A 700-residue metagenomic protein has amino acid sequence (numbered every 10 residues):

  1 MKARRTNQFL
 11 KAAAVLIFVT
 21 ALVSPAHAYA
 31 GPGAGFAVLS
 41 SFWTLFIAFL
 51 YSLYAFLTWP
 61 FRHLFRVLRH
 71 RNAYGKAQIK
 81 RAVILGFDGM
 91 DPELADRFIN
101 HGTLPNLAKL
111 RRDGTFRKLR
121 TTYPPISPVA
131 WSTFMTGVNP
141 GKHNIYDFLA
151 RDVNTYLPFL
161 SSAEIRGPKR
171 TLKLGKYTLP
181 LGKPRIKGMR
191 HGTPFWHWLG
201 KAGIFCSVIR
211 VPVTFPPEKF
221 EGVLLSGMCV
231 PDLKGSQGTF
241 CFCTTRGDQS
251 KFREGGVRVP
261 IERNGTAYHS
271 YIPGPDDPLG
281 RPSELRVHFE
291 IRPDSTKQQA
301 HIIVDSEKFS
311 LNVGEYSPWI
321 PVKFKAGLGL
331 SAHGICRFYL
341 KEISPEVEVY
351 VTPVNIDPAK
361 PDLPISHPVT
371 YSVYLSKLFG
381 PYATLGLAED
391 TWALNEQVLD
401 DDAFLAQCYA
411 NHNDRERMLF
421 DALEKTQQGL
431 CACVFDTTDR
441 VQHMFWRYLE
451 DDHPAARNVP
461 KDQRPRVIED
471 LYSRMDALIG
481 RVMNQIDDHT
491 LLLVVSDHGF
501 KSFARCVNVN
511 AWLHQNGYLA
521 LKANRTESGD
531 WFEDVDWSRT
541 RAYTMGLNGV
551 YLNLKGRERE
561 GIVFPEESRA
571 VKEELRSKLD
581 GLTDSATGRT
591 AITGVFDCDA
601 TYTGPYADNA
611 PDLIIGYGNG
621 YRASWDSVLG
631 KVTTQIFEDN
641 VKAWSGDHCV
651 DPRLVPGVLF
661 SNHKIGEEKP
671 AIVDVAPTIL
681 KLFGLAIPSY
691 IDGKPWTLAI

Functional and structural regions predicted by a protein language model:
M1-A28: N-terminal secretory/membrane targeting signals
F65-F116, P125, K201, F205 (+1 more regions): Active-site-proximal N-terminal segment of extracellular/periplasmic enzymes that hydrolyze or transfer
A95-I145, L149, S207, A520: Short, structured active-site-proximal loop/turn typified by the sulfatase FGly-forming signature C/S-X-P-X-R
V138-N458, R541-T590, S624: His/Asp/Glu-rich, glycine-adjacent segments that coordinate divalent cations and/or stabilize oxyanion chemistry on
K187-R190, S473, L521-G546, I562-E573 (+2 more regions): A short beta-strand-to-alpha-helix junction
P217-F220, S502, E567, V571-S577 (+4 more regions): Polar, surface-exposed loop/tail segments that function as active-site lids or cofactor/substrate-recognition elements
Y472-L513, R589-C598, G604-Y606, I614-G616 (+2 more regions): Metal-dependent active-site segment of extracytoplasmic phospho-/sulfohydrolases and closely related
S496-L547, T603-G657: Histidine-centered active-site microenvironments of extracellular/periplasmic hydrolases and transferases
